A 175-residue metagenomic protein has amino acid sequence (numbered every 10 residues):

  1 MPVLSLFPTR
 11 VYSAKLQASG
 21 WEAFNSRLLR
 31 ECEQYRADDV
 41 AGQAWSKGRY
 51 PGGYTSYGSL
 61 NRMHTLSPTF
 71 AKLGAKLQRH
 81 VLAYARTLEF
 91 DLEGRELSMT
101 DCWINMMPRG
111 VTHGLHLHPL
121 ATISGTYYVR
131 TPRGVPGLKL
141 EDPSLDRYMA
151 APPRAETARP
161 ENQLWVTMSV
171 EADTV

Functional and structural regions predicted by a protein language model:
M1-D91: Non-heme Fe(II)/2-oxoglutarate
F7-T9, L97, Q163: Short, solvent-exposed coil/turn segments
P68-S98, P108-T122, V129-R133: Active-site region of the double-stranded beta-helix
N105-V175: Catalytic core of non-heme Fe(II) oxygenases with the double-stranded beta-helix
